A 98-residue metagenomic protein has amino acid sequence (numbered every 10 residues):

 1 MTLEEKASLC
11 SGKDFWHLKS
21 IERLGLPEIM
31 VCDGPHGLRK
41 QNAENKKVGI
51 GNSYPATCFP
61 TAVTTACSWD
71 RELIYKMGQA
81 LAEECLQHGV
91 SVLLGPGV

Functional and structural regions predicted by a protein language model:
M1-V98: N-terminal beta-rich core of secreted/periplasmic extracellular enzymes
